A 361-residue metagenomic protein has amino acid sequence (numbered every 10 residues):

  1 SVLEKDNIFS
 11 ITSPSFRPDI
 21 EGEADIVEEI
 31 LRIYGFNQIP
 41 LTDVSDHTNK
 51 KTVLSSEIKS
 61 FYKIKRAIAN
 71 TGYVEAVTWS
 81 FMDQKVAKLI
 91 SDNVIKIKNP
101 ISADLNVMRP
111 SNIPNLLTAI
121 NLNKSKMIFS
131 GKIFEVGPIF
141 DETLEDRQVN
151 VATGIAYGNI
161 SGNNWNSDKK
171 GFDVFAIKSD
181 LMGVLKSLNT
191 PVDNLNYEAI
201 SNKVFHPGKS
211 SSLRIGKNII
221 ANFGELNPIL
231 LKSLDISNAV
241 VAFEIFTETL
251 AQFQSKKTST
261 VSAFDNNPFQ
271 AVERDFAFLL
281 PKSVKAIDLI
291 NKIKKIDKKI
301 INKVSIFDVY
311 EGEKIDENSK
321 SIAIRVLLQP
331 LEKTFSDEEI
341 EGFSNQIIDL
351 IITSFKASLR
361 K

Functional and structural regions predicted by a protein language model:
S1-S130, L327-L331, E339-K361: Extended, well-folded interaction surfaces typified by the phenylalanyl-tRNA synthetase beta subunit core
L3-E4, E23, S161-K361: A carboxyl-terminal module marker
S13-S15, N99-I101, P138, A156-G158 (+2 more regions): Short, structured patches in soluble enzyme cores that scaffold and shape functional sites
S15, I101, F140, N227 (+1 more regions): Short, well-ordered turn and helix-capping elements at secondary-structure junctions
D25-E29, A76-V77, P110-A156, A239-S259 (+1 more regions): Conserved alpha/beta core surface patches that mediate binding of polyanionic ligands
Y34-N49, N93-I95, I139-D168, P268-D275 (+1 more regions): Residues forming anionic-ligand binding surfaces in small-molecule and nucleic-acid pockets of primarily soluble enzymes
R66, N123-M127, E142-D146, K203 (+3 more regions): A general structural signal for short secondary-structure junctions and capping/turn motifs
N70-G72, F129-S130, Q148-N150, H206-K209 (+1 more regions): Short, well-ordered loop/turn elements at secondary-structure boundaries
